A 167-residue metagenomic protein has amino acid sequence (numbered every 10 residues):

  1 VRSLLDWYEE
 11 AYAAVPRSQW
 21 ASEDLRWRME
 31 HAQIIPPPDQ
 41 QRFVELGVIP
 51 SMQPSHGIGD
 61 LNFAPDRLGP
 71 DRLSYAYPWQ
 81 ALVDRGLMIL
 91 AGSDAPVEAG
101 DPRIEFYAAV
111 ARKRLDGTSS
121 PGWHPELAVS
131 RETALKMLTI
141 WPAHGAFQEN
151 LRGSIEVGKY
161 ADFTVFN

Functional and structural regions predicted by a protein language model:
R2-W27, H31-A32, P37-Q41, V48-N167: His/Asp/Glu-enriched, well-ordered alpha-helical/loop segment that forms or immediately abuts the divalent-metal
